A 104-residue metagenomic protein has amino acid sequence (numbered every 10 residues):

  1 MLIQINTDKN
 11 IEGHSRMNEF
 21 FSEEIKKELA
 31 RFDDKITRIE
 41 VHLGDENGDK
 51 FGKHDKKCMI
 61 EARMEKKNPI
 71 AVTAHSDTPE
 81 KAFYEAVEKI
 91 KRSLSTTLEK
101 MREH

Functional and structural regions predicted by a protein language model:
M1-H104: N-terminal, polar/charged subdomain of small-to-medium soluble alpha/beta proteins
